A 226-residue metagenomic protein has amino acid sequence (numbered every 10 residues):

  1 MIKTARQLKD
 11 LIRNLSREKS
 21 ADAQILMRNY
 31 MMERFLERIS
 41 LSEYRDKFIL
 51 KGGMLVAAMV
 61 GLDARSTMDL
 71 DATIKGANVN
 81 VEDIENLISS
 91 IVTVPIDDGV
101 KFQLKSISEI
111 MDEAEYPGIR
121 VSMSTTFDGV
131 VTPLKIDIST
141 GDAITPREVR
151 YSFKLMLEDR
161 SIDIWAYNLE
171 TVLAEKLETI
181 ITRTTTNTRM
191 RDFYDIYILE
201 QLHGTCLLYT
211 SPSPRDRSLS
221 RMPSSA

Functional and structural regions predicted by a protein language model:
M1-I49: Helical scaffold of the NTase/Pol beta-like nucleotidyltransferase catalytic core
S40-L70, I74-G76: Active-site nucleotide-donor binding segment shared across nucleotidyl transfer reactions
A72-D98: A generic, well-ordered mixed alpha/beta core segment in the N-terminal half of proteins
I74-G76, T125-G129, T140-D142: Beta-strand elements of well-folded, non-transmembrane domains
T93-D137: Conserved catalytic core of two-metal-ion nucleotidyltransferases
T145-T205: Activity-critical C-terminal alpha-helical subdomain
Y209-D216: Conserved small/polar residues in nucleotide/adenosyl-binding loops
S220-A226: Hydrophobic alpha-helical segments, chiefly the membrane-spanning helices and signal/signal-anchor peptides
